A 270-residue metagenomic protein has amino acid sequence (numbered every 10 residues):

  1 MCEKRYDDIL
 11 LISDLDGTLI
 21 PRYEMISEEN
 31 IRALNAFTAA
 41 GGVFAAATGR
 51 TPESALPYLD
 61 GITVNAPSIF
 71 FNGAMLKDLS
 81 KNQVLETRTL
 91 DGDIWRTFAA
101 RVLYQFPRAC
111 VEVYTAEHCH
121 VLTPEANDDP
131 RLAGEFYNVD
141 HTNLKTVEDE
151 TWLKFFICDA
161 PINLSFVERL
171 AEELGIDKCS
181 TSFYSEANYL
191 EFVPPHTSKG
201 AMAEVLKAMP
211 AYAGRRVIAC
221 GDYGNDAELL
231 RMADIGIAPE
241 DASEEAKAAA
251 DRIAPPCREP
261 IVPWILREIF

Functional and structural regions predicted by a protein language model:
C2-L10, S27, E191-F270: Mg2+-dependent phosphoryl-transfer enzymes with acidic/Ser/Thr/Gly-rich catalytic loops
L15, R50, G221-Y223: Active-site metal-binding loops of divalent metal-dependent hydrolases
Y23-D128: Active-site phosphate-binding/coordination module
G41-A45, V64-A66, L153-K154, R215-R216 (+2 more regions): Short active-site oxyanion
A55-L59, V167, A246, V262: Hydrophobic packing residues within well-ordered alpha-helices of enzyme cores
I62-V64, N72, S80, L174-K178 (+2 more regions): Short, structured coil segments at secondary-structure junctions
N65-F71, R88, L132-G134, G236-D241 (+1 more regions): Short hydrophobic/aromatic-enriched beta-strand-loop microsegments
R108-C220, G224-N225, L229: Conserved acidic, metal-coordinating active-site core of Asp-based, Mg2+-dependent phosphoryl-transfer enzymes
